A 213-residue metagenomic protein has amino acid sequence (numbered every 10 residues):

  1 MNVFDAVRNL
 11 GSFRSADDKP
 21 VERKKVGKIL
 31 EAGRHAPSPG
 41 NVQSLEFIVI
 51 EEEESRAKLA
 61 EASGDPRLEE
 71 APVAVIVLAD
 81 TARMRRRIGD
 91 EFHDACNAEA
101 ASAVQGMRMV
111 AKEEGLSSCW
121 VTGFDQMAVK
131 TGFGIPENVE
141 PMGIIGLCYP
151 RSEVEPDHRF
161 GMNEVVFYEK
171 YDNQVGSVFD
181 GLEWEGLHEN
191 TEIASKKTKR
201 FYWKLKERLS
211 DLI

Functional and structural regions predicted by a protein language model:
M1-I213: Acidic, surface-exposed loops and disordered segments
